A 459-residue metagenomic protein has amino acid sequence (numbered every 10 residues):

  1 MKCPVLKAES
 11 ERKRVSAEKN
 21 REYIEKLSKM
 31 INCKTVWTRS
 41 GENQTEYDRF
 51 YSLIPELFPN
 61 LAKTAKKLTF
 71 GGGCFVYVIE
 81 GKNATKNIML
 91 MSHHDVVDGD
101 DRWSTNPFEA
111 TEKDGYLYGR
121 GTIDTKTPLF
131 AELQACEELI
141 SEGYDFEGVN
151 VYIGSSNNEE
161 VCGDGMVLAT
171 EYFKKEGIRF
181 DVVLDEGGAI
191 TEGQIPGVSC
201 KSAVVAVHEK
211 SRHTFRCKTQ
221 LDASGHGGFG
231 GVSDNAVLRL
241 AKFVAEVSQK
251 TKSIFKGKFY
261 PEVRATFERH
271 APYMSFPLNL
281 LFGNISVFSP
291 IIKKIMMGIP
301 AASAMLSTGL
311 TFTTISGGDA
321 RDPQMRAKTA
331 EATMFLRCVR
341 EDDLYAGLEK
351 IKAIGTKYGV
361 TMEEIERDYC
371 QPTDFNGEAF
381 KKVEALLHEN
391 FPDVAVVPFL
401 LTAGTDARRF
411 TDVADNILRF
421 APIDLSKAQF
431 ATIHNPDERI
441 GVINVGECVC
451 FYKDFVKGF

Functional and structural regions predicted by a protein language model:
M1-T122, E142-V149, T333: Acidic/His- and Gly-rich active-site-bordering loop/insert found across diverse amide/peptide-bond hydrolases
K66-L68, N83, E192, V198 (+5 more regions): An extended, acidic, His-containing surface patch that forms the Zn2+-binding/catalytic region of metallohydrolases
G72, T105, G148, R179 (+4 more regions): Short, solvent-exposed loop/turn segments at the edges of secondary structure
H94-D95, V247-K252, K352-V360: A common structural junction motif
L117, I123-V204: Acidic/histidine-rich catalytic neighborhood of metal-dependent amide-processing enzymes
L168, H226-I254, L348: A short core secondary-structure module
E171-V182, L238, A245-E262, T266: Structural signature of cysteine-dependent C-C bond-forming condensing enzymes
